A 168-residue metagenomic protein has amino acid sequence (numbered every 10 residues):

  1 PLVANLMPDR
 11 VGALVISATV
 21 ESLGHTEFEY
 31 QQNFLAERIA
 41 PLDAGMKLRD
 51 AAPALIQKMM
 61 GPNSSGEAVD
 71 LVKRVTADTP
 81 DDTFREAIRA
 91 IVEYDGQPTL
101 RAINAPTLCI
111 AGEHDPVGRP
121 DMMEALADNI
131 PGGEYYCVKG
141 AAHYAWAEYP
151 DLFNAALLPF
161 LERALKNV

Functional and structural regions predicted by a protein language model:
P1-A44: Flexible "cap/lid" loop of the alpha/beta hydrolase fold
P8-D9, N104-A105, G132: Active-site acidic short loop of glycosyltransferases
H25-Q32, A44-R101: Conserved alpha/beta-hydrolase catalytic His-Asp/Glu region
L55, I88, L126, F153 (+2 more regions): Hydrophobic "lid"/C-terminal helical patch of Rossmann-like NAD(P)-dependent dehydrogenase/epimerase domains
I103, C109-A111, D115: Short beta-strand/loop motif that positions the catalytic acidic residue of the alpha/beta-hydrolase fold
P116-M122: Conserved alpha/beta-hydrolase "acid-adjacent" motif
E124-G133: Active-site-adjacent alpha-helix of alpha/beta-hydrolase-fold enzymes
G133-V168: Catalytic active-site module of serine/aspartate enzymes centered on a nucleophile-bearing elbow/loop
